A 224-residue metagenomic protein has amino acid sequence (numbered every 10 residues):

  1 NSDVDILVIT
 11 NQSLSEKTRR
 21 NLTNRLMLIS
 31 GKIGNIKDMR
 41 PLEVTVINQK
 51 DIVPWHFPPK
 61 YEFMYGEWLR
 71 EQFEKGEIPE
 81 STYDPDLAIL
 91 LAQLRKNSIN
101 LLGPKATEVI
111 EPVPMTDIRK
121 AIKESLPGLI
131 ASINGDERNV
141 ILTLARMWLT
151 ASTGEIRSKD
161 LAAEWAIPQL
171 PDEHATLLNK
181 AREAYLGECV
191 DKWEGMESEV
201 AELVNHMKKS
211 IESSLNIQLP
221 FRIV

Functional and structural regions predicted by a protein language model:
N1-V4, V8-E16: Active-site nucleotide-donor binding segment shared across nucleotidyl transfer reactions
V4, T23-R25, L161: Glycine-rich, phosphate-binding/catalytic loops in enzymes
Q12-R19, W193, E197: Flexible, glycine- and charge-enriched loops at secondary-structure boundaries
E16, R20-T23, A201, N205: Short, well-ordered alpha-helical segments
R19, N24-N134, I141, N216: Conserved NTP/Mg2+-binding pocket subregion across the NTase superfamily
P112-M115, N134-R138, P171, W193 (+1 more regions): Amphipathic, non-membrane alpha-helical segments in soluble helical-bundle scaffolds
A121-A181: Extended, basic/helix-rich recognition subdomains
E155-V224: Structured mid-to-C-terminal alpha-helical surface segments
